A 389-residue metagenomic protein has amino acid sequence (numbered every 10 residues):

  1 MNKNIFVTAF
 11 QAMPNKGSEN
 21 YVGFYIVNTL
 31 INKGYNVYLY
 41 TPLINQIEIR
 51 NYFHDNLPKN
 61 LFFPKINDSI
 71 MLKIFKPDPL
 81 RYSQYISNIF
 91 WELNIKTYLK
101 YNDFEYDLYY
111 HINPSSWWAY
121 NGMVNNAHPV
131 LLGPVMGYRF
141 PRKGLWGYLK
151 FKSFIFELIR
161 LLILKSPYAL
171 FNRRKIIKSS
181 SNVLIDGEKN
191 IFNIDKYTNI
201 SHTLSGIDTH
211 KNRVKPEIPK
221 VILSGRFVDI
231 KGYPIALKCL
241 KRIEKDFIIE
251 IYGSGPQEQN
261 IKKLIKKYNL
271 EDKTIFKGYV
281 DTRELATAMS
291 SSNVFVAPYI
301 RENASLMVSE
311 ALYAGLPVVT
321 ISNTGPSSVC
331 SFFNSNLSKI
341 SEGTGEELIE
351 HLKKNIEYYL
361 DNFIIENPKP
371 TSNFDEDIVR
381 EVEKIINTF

Functional and structural regions predicted by a protein language model:
Y21, P219, L223-R242, P256-K262: A conserved mid-protein helix/loop that constitutes part of the nucleotide-sugar donor-binding site
F63, F154-N212: Donor nucleotide-sugar binding/catalytic pocket of nucleotide-sugar-dependent glycosyltransferases
K262-V280: Nucleotide-activated donor-binding/catalytic signature segment of Leloir-type glycosyltransferases, i.e., the conserved
Y279, T287-S292: Short alpha-helical donor nucleotide-sugar binding micro-motif in glycosyltransferases
I300: Aromatic "clamp/platform" in nucleotide-sugar-dependent glycosyltransferases that forms part of the donor/acceptor
P317-I321: Short hydrophobic beta-strand element within catalytic cores of glycosyltransferases and related nucleotide-activated
S327-I356: Change "using UDP/GDP/dTDP sugars" to "using nucleotide sugars
G343-I349, Y358-F389: A charged, aromatic-enriched C-terminal amphipathic alpha-helix characteristic of glycosyltransferases across folds
